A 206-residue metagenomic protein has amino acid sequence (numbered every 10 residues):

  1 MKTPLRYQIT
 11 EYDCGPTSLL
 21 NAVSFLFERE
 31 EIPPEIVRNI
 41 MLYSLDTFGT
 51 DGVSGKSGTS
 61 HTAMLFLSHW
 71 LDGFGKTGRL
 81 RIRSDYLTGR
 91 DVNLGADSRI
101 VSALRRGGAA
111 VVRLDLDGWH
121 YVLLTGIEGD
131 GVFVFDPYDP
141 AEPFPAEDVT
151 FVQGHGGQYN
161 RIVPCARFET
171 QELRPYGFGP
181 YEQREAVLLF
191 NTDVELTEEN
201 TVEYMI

Functional and structural regions predicted by a protein language model:
M1-G89: Cysteine-nucleophile protease catalytic domains, especially the papain-like/related folds used in DUB/UBL proteases
R6, F74-K76, L104, L116 (+2 more regions): A generic structural signal for short, solvent-exposed coil/turn residues that cap or connect secondary-structure
E31-P34, R38, K56-L65, L94-D97 (+2 more regions): General structural signal for secondary-structure boundaries
I40-S44, A63-L67, R99-L104, Y121 (+1 more regions): Generic hydrophobic, helix-prone segments enriched in Leu/Val/Ile
G55-T59, V92, L116, E198: Alpha-helix N-cap/loop-to-helix boundary motif
F66-L71, A96-I100, L173-Y176: Intrinsically disordered, low-complexity boundary segments flanking structured domains
D85-F144: Active-site-adjacent substructure of cysteine-protease-like catalytic cores
R105, I127-I206: Noncatalytic regulatory segments and standalone regulatory/sensor domains
